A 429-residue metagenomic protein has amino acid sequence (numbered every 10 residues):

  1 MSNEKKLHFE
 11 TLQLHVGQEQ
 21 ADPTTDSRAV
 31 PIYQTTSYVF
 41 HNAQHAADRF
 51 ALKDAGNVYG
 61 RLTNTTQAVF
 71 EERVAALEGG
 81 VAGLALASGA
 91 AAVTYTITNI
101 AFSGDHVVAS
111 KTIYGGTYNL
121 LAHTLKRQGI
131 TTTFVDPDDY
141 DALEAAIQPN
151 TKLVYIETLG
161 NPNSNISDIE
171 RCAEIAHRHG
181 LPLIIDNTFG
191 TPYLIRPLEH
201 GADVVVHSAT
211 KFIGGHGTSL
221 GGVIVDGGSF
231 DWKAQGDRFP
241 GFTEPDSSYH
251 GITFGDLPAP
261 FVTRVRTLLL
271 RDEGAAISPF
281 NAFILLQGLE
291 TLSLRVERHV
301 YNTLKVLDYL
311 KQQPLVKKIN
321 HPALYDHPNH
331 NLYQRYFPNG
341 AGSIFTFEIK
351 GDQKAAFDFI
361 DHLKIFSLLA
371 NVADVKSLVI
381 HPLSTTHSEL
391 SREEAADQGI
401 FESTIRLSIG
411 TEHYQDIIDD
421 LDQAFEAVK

Functional and structural regions predicted by a protein language model:
M1-D54: N-terminal glycine-rich, Lys/His-bearing helix-loop that initiates the first secondary-structure elements of many
S2, E10, V81, A122 (+4 more regions): PLP-dependent enzyme catalytic core of the Aspartate aminotransferase-like
S2-E4, G17-A21, L84-Q312: Conserved PLP-enzyme active-site core in the AAT-like
N42-A91, G116-H123: Conserved N-terminal alpha-helix of the aminotransferase class I/II PLP-enzyme fold
A55, V81, N281, L285 (+3 more regions): Short amphipathic alpha-helical segments
L159, T188-G190, L324, K350 (+1 more regions): Active-site beta-loop-alpha junctions enriched in small/polar residues
V296, L304, D308-K311, L315-I405 (+1 more regions): Conserved C-terminal alpha-helix-loop-beta "cap" of PLP-dependent enzymes that closes/shapes the active-site mouth
